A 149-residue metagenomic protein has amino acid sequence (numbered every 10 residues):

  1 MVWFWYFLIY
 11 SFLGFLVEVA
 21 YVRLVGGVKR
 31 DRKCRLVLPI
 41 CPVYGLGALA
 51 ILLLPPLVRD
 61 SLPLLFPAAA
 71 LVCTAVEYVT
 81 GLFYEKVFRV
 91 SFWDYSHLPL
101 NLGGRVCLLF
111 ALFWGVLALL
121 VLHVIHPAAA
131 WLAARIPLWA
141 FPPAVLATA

Functional and structural regions predicted by a protein language model:
M1-A149: Aromatic-rich, lipid-facing transmembrane alpha helices and their immediate juxtamembrane interface loops in integral
